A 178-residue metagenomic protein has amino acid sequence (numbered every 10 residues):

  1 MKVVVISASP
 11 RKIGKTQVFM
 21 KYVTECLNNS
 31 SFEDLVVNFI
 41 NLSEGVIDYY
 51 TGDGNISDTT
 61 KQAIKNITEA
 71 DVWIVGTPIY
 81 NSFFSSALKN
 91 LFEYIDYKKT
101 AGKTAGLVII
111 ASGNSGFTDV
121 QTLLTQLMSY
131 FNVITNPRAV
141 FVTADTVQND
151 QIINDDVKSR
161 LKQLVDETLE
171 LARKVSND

Functional and structural regions predicted by a protein language model:
M1-Y94, Q151-D178: N-terminal beta1-alpha1-beta2 submodule of the flavodoxin-like/Rossmannoid cofactor-binding fold
E25, E93-Y97, Q126-Y130: Short, intrinsically disordered, mixed-charge
N38-I47, Y97, S129-N149: Mobile beta-alpha loop/short-helix "lid" or hinge segments that flank ligand
A101-G102: A glycine-biased structural micro-motif
A105-V142: Short, glycine-/small-residue-rich phosphate/pyrophosphate-handling segment
A111-G116, A144-D156: Phosphate-binding/catalytic loops
